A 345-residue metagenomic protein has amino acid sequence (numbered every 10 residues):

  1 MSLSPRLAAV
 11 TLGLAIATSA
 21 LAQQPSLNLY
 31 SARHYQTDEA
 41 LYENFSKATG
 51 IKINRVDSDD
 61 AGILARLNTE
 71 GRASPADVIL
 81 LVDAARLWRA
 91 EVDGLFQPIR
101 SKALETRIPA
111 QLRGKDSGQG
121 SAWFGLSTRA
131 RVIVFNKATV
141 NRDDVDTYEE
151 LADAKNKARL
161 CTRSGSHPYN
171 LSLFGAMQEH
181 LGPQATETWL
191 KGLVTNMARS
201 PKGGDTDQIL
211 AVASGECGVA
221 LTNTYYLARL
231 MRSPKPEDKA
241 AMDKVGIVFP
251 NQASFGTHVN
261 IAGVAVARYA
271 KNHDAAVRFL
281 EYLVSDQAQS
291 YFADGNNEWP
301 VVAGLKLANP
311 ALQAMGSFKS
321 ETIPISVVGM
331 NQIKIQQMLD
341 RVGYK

Functional and structural regions predicted by a protein language model:
Q23-W88, K345: Early extracytoplasmic/lumenal segment of secretory-pathway proteins
Y30-R33, Q119-W123, F135-K137, D143 (+3 more regions): Short beta-strand->loop
V56-R66, S74-Q97, A103-I108, T128 (+1 more regions): Ligand-binding clamshell of periplasmic/extracellular solute-binding protein-like
S74-I79, Q97-I133, E149, L160: A structural signal for short loop-to-beta-strand junctions that line the ligand-binding cleft of periplasmic/secreted
L87-L95, G118-D146, F174-G175, V259-A265: Periplasmic solute-binding protein
G165, Y169-S172, A176-P250: Ligand-binding pocket segment of bilobal, Venus flytrap-like solute-binding proteins
A262-T322: Mature extracytoplasmic/periplasmic domains
K306-K345: Extracellular/periplasmic bilobal clamshell ligand-binding domains
